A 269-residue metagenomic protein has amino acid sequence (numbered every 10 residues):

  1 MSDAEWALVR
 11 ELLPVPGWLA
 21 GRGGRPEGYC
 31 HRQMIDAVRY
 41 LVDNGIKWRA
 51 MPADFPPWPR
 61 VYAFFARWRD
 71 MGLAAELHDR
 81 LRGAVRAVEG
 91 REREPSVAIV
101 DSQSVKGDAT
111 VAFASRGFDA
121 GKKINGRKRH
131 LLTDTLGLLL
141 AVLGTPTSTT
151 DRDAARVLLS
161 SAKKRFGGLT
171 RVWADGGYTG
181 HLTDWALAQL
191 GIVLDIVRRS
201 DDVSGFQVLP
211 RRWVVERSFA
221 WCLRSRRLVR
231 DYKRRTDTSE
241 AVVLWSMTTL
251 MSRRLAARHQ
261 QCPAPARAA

Functional and structural regions predicted by a protein language model:
M1-A269: Short alpha-helical elements
